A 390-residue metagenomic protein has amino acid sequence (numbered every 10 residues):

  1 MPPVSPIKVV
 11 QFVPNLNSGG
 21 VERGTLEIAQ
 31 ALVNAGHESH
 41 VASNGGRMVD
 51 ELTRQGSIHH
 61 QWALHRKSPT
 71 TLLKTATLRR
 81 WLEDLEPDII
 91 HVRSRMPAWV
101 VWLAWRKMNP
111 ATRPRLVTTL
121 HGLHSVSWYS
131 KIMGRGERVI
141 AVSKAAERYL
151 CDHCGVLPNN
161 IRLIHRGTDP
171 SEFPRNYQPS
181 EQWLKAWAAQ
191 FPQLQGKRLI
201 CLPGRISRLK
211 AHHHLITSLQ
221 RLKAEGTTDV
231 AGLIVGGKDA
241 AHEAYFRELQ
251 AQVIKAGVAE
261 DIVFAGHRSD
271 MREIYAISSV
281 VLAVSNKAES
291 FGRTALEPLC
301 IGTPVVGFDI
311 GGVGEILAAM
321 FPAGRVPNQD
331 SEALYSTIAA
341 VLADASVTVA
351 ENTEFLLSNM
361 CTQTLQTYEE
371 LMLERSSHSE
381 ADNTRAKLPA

Functional and structural regions predicted by a protein language model:
G19-E27, R198, L202-K223: A conserved mid-protein helix/loop that constitutes part of the nucleotide-sugar donor-binding site
A42-R47, P203, A231-R247: Glycosyltransferase donor-sugar binding loop
L82, H267-R268, I274-S278, R293: Short alpha-helical donor nucleotide-sugar binding micro-motif in glycosyltransferases
V92-A98, L120: Short His-centered aromatic/hydrophobic patch
N109-K144, R148, C154: A conserved, positively charged/aromatic
A240-F246, A259-R268, I274: Active-site donor-binding acidic/aromatic loop of nucleotide-activated sugar and phosphosugar transferases involved
A276-S290, T303: Acidic donor-binding loop of glycosyltransferase active sites
A319-E332, A339-D344: Conserved acidic donor-binding segment of nucleotide-sugar-dependent glycosyltransferases
